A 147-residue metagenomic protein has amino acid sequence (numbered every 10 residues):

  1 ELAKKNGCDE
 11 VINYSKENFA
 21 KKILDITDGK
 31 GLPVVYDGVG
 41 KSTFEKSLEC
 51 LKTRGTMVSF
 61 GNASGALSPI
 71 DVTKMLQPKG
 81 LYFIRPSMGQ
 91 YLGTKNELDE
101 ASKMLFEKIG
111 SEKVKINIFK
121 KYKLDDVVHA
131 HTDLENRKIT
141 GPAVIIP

Functional and structural regions predicted by a protein language model:
E1-P147: Terminal helix/beta-alpha structural elements that buttress the NAD(P)+-binding lobe
